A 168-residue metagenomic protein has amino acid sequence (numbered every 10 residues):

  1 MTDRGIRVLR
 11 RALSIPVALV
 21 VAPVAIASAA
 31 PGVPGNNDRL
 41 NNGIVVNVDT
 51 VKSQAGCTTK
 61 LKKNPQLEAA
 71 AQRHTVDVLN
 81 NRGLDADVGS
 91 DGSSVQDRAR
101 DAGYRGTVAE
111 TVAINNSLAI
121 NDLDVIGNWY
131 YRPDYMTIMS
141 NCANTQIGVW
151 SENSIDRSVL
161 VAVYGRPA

Functional and structural regions predicted by a protein language model:
T2-I6, V51, R166-A168: Mature exported/compartmentalized surface modules and terminal targeting/interaction regions
T2-P31: Secretory targeting and sorting signals
D3, L79-N80, I138-M139: Short amphipathic alpha-helical segments with coiled-coil-like heptad repeat character
G5, P65-L67, Y135: Single-residue recognition of alpha-helix capping/boundary positions
V24-A30, T75, G103-R105, N115: A short alpha-helix capping/helix-coil boundary motif
G32-R98: Short, well-ordered surface patches within globular domains
S94-A168: A well-ordered secondary-structure block
